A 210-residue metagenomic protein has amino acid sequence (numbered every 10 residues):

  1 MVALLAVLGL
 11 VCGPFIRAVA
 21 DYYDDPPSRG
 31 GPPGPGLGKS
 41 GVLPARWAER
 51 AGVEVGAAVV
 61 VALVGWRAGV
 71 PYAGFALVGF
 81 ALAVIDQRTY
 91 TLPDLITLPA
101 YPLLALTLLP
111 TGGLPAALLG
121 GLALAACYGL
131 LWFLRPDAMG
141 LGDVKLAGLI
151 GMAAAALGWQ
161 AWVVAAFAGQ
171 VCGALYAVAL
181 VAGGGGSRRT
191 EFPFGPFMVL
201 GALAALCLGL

Functional and structural regions predicted by a protein language model:
M1-L210: A membrane-topology feature that recognizes alpha-helical transmembrane segments and their immediate juxtamembrane
